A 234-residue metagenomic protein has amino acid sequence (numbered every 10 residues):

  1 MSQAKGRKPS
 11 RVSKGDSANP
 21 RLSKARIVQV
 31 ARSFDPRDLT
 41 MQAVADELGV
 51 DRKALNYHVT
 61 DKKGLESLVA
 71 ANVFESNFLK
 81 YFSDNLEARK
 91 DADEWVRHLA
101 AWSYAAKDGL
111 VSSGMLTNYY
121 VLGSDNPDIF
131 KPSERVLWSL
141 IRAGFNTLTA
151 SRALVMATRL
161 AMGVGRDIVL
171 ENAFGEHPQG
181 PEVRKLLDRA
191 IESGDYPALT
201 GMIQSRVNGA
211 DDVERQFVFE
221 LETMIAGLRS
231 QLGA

Functional and structural regions predicted by a protein language model:
M1-R21, F78, L86, L199-R206: N-terminal intrinsically disordered/low-complexity leader segments
S13-A43, E47, A70-A71: Short, amphipathic alpha-helix enriched in basic
A25-F34, G64-S83, R97, A101 (+2 more regions): Alpha-helical structural segments
S33-P36, G49-D51, N56-S67: HTH DNA-binding helix-turn interface
K80-K131, T147-A150, L154-A157: Hydrophobic alpha-helical connector segments
P132-L160, V164-K185, Q231: Hydrophobic alpha-helical bundle segments that form small-molecule/ligand-binding pockets
S139, E220-Q231: C-terminal alpha-helix
T158-F174, R189-A210, A226-A234: Amphipathic C-terminal alpha-helical segment
